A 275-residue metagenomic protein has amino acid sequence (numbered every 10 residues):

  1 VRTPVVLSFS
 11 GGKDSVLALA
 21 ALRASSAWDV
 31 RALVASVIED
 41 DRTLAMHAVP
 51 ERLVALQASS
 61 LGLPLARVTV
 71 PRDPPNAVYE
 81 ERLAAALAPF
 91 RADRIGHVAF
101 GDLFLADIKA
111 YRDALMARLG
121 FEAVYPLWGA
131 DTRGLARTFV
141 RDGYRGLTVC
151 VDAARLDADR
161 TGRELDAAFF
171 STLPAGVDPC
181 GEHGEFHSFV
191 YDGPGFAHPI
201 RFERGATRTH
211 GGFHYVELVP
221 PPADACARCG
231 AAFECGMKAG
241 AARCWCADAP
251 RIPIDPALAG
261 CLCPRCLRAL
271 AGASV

Functional and structural regions predicted by a protein language model:
V1-A223: Nucleotide-activated chemistry modules centered on ATP-dependent adenylation/adenylyltransferase
V34, Y191-D192, E234, A247 (+1 more regions): Residues in well-ordered beta-strands of folded domains
A223, A241-R243, G260: Residues immediately within or flanking Cys/His clusters that coordinate Zn2+ in small zinc-binding modules
C226-C229, C263-C266: Short cysteine-rich clusters marking metal-coordination/redox-active sites
F233, L270: Cys/His-rich microdomains that often coordinate metals
K238-A249: A short, structured beta-strand/loop element
I252-P256, G260, P264: A short Gly-Trp-Pro
A271-V275: Short, intrinsically disordered terminal segments enriched in charged and Pro/Gly residues
